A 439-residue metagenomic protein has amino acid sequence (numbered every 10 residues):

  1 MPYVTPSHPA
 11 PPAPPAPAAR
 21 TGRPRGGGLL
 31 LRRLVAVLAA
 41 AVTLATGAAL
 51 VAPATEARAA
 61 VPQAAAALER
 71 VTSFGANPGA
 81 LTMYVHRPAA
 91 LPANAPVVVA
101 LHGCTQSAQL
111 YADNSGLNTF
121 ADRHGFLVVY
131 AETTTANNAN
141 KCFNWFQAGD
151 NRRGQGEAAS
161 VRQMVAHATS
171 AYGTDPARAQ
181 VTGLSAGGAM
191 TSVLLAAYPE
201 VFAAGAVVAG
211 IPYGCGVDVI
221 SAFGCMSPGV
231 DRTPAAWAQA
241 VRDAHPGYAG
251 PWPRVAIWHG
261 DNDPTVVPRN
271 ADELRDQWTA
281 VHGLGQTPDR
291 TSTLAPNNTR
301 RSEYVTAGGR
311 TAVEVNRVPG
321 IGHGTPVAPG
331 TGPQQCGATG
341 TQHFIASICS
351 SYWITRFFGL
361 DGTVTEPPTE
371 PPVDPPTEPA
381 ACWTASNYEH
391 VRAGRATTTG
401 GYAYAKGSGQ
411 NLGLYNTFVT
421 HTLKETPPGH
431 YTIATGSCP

Functional and structural regions predicted by a protein language model:
P2-H8, R20, L29, R33-V37 (+12 more regions): A domain-start/cap signature at the N-terminus of enzymes
L91-A139, C215: Short substrate-entry loop that stabilizes the transition state in hydrolases
V99-T105, A209, H259, P319: The conserved beta1-alpha1 loop
D113, L117, T169-A171, P176-G250: Primarily recognizes the serine-hydrolase "nucleophile elbow" in alpha/beta-hydrolase and SGNH/GDSL folds
E132-G156, D218-V219: Cap/lid segment of the alpha/beta-hydrolase catalytic domain
G149-Y172, V193: Alpha/beta-hydrolase active-site loop
I257-H259, D263: Short beta-strand/loop motif that positions the catalytic acidic residue of the alpha/beta-hydrolase fold
E370-P439: Tryptophan-rich substrate-binding surfaces of secreted polymer-degrading and adhesive proteins
